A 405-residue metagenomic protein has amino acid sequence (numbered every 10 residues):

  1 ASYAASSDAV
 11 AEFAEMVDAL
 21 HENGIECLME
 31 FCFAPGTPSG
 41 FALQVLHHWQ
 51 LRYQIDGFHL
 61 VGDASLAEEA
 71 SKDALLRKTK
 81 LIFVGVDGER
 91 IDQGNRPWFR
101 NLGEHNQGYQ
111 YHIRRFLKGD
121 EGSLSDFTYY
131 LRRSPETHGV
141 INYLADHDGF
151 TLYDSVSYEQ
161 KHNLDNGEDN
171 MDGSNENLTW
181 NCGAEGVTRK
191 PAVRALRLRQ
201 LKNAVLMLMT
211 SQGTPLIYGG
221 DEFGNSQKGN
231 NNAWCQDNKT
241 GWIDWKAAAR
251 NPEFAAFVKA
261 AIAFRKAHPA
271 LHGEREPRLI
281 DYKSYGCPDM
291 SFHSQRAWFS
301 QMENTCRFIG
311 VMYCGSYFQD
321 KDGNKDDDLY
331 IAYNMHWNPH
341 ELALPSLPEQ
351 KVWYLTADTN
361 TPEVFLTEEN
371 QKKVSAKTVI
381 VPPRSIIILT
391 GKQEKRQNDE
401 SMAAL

Functional and structural regions predicted by a protein language model:
A1-E15, I25, A34-T37, A70 (+2 more regions): Aromatic-lined carbohydrate-binding/catalytic grooves of carbohydrate-active enzymes
A1-E26, A64-S65, P191-V205, A249-A256: Aromatic- and glycine-enriched glycan-recognition loops and surfaces that form the carbohydrate-binding subsites
A1-V10, A34-G40, Q54-V61, G183-R197 (+1 more regions): The substrate-binding groove and active-site-proximal loops of carbohydrate-active enzymes, especially glycoside
A14, L20, I25-E26, F31 (+5 more regions): Conserved beta-strand->loop/alpha-helix structural units within folded catalytic cores of enzymes with alpha/beta
M29-P35, G62-A64, F83-G85: A cross-domain feature marking catalytic cores of carbohydrate-active enzymes and several ubiquitous metabolic/repair
P38-Q50, Q200-V205: Short, acidic/polar
Q54, L66-G219, F223-G224, N232-Q236 (+5 more regions): Conserved alpha/beta catalytic core and glycan-binding cleft of carbohydrate-active enzymes
R194-L198, K202, M207-I217, D221-L405: Carbohydrate-interacting/catalytic domains
